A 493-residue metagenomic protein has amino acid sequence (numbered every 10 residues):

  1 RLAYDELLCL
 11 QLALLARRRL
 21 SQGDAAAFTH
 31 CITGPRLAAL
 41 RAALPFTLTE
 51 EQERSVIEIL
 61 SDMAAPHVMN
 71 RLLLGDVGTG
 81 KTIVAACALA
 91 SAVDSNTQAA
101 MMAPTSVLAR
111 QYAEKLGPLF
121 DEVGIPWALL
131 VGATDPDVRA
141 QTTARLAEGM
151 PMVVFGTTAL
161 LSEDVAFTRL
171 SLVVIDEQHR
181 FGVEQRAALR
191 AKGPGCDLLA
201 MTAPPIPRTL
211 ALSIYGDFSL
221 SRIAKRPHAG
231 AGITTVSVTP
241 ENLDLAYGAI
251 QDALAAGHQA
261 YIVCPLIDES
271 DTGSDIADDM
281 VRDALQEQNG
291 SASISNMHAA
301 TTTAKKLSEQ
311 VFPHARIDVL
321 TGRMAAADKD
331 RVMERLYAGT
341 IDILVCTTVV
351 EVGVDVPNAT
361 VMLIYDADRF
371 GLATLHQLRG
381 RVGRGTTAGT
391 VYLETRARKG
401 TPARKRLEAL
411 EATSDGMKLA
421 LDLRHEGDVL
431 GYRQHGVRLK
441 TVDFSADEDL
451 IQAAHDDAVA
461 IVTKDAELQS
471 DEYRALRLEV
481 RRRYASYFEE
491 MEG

Functional and structural regions predicted by a protein language model:
R1-A100, M491: Pre-Walker A segment
N96-A99, P126, G149-V153, R169-L172 (+6 more regions): Loop/turn-to-beta-strand initiation segments
L108-R145: Conserved helix-turn-beta segment of the N-terminal RecA-like "Helicase ATP-binding" lobe in SF1/SF2 helicases
E114-D121, P126, S270-R316, R331: Conserved helicase motor "Helicase C" RecA-like lobe of SF1/SF2 P-loop NTPases
A133-V154, L161-L170, A326-I343: Conserved motor-coupling elements within RecA-like helicase/translocase cores
A159-M201: SF2 helicase catalytic motif II
D217-H298: Conserved interdomain linker/interface between the two RecA-like ATPase lobes of SF2 helicase motors
N242-Q259, A292-S295, A299-G493: C-terminal helicase module of SF1/SF2 nucleic-acid helicases/translocases
